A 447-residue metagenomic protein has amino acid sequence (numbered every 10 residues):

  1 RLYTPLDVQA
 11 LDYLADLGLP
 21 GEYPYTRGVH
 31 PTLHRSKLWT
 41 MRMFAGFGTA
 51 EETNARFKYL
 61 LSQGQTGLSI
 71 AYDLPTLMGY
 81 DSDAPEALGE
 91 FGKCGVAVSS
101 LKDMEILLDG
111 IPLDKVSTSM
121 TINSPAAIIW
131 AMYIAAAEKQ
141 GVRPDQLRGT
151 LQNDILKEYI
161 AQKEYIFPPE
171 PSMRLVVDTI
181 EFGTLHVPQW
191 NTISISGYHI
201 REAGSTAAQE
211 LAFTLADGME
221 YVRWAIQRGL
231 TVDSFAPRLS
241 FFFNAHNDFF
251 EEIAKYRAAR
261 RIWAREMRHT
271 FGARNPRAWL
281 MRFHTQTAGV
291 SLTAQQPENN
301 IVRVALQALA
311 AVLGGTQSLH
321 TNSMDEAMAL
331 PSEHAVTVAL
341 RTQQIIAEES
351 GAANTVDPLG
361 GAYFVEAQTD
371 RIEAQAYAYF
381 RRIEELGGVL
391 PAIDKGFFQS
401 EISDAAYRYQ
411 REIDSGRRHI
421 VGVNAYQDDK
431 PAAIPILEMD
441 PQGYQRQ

Functional and structural regions predicted by a protein language model:
R1-H246, E251-E252, T270-A273, R277-H284 (+3 more regions): Catalytic alpha/beta active-site cores
R1-L2, L6-L11, Y23, L74 (+3 more regions): Flexible, glycine-rich loop/tail regions that form catalytic "lids" or insertion modules at the edges of active sites
D7-Q9, G46-G48, D73-P75, P125 (+13 more regions): Short, glycine-/Ser/Thr-/acidic-enriched flexible segments
S99, I122-S124, K139, Q162-G183 (+8 more regions): Phosphate/diphosphate-binding loops
L175, A203-E210, D248, T293-P297 (+6 more regions): Non-transmembrane, amphipathic alpha-helical segments
S234-F235, A273-T287, Q295-M324, P331-V356 (+1 more regions): Flexible glycine/proline-rich, aromatic-decorated loop/lid segments
I253-R260, A264, T342: Extended amphipathic alpha-helical segments enriched in small hydrophobics
I253-Y256, V290-E298: Loop-rich catalytic cores of soluble enzymes, especially ATP-dependent carboxylate-amine ligases and other
